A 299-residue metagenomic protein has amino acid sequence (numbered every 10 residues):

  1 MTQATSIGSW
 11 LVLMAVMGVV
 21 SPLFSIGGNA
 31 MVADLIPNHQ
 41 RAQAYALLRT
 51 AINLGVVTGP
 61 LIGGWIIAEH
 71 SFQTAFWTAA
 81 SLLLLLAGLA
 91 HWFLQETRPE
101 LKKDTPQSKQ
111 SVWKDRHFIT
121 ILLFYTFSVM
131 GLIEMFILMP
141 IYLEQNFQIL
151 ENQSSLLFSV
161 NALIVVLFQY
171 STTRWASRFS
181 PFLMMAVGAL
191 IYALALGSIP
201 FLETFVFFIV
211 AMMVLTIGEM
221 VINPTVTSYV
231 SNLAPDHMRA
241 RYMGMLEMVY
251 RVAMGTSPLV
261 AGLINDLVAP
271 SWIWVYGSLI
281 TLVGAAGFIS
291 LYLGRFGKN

Functional and structural regions predicted by a protein language model:
M1-T5, I191-E203: C-terminal ends and interior cores of transmembrane alpha-helices in multi-pass membrane transporters/permeases
G8-L13, I121, V206-A211: Short hydrophobic/alpha-helical segments at membrane-entry points of transmembrane helices in Major Facilitator
A15-I52: Cytoplasmic helix-loop-helix junction between adjacent transmembrane helices in 12-TM secondary transporters
L82-P99, G287-Y292: C-terminal membrane-cytosol helix-exit motif in multi-pass small-molecule transporters
Q95-L123: Juxtamembrane intracellular "pre-TM" segments in multi-pass secondary transporters
I137-Q153: Short amphipathic helix-loop junctions that connect adjacent transmembrane helices in Major Facilitator Superfamily/SLC
F168-S180, N265: Helix-to-loop junctions at the C-terminal end of transmembrane segments in multipass secondary transporters
A240-D266: A late C-terminal transmembrane helix in Major Facilitator Superfamily
